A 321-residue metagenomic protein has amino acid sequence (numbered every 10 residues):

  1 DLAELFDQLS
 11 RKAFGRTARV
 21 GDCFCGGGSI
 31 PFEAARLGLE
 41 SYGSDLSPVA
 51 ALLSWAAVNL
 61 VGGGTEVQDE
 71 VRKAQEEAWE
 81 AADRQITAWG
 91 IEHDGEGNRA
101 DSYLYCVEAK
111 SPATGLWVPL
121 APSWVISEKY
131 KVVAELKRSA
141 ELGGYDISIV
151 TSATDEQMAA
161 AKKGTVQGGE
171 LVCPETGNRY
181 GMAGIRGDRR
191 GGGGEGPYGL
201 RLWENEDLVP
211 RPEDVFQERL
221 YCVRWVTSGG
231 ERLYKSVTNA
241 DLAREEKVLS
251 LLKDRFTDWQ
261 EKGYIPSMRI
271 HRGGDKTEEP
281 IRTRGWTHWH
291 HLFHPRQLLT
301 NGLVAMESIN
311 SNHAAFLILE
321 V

Functional and structural regions predicted by a protein language model:
D1-V321: Charged, often flexible domain-edge or linker segments that flank or initiate folded functional domains
